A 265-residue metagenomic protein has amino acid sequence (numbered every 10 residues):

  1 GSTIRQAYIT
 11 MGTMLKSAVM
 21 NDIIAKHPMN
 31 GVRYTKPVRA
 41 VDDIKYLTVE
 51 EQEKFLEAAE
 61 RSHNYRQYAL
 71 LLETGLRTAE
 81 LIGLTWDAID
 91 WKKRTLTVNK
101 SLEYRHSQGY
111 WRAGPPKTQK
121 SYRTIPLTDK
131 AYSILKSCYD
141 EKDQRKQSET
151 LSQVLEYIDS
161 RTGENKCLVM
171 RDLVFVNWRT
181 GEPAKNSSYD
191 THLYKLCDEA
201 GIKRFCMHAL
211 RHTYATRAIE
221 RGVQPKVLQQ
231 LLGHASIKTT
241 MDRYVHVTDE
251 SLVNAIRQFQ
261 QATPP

Functional and structural regions predicted by a protein language model:
G1-I23, G181-Y189, K203-A209: N-terminal core-binding DNA-recognition domain of tyrosine site-specific recombinases/integrases
S2, M20, A69, E73-E80 (+6 more regions): C-terminal catalytic core of tyrosine-transesterase DNA break-rejoin enzymes
R5, I9, M20, I24-K26 (+6 more regions): Basic, Lys/Arg- and aromatic-enriched nucleic-acid-binding interface segment
I9, T13, D129, S133 (+4 more regions): Generic recognition of well-ordered alpha-helical segments within structured catalytic/regulatory domains
V38-R39, Y46, L102, T213 (+1 more regions): Catalytic-site neighborhood detector that most strongly recognizes the C-terminal catalytic loop/helix of tyrosine
I44, R112-Y122, V176-K185, G201-A209 (+1 more regions): Short, contiguous acidic/charged loop-to-helix segments that flank catalytic cores in large enzymes
K54-F55, S107-R112, R221, D242 (+1 more regions): DNA/chromatin major-groove-contacting recognition/catalytic segments
K93, Y104-Y122, P126-S133, S137 (+4 more regions): C-terminal secondary-structure termini that scaffold catalytic or DNA-interacting sites
